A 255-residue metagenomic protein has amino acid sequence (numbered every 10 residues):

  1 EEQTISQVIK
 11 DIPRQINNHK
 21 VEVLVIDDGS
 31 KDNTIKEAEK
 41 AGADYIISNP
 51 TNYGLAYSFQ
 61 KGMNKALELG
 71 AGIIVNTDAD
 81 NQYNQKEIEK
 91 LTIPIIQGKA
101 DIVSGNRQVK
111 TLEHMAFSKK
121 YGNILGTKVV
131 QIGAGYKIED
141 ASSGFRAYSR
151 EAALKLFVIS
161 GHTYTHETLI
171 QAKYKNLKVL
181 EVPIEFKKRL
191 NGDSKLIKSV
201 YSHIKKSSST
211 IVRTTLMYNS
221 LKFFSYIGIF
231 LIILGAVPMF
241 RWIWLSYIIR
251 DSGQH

Functional and structural regions predicted by a protein language model:
E1-T4, V8, S30, N84: Donor nucleotide-sugar binding loop of glycosyltransferases
I5, I12, G62, D80 (+6 more regions): Residue-level signature of catalytic and energy-coupling elements of molecular machines, predominantly ATP/GTP-dependent
K10-K20: Short, acidic, metal-binding catalytic loop of nucleotide-sugar glycosyltransferases
K20-E22, K178: Residues at the starts of beta-strands that form the adenosine-phosphate
D27-I35, N81: A conserved acidic beta->alpha catalytic loop
A41-A43, K175: Short, structured coil segments at secondary-structure junctions
Y45, N49-E68, I73-V75, Q85-H162 (+2 more regions): Acceptor/aglycone-binding surface of glycosyltransferases and processive sugar-polymer synthases
I159-H255: Hydrophobic helical membrane-anchoring modules
